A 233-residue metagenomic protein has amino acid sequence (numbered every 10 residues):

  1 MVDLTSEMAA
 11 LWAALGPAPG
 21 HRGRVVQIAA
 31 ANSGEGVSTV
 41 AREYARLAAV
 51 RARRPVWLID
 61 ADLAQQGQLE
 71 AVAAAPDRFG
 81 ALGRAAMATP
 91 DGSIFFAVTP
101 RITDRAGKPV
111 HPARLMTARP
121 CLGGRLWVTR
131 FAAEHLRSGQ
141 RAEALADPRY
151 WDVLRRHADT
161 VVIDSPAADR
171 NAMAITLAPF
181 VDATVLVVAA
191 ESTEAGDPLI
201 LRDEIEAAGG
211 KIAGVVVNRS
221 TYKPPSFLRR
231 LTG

Functional and structural regions predicted by a protein language model:
M1-D3, V50, A73-A75, R229-G233: Hydrophobic/aromatic-enriched cytosolic interaction surfaces used to assemble or bind macromolecules
V2, A9, A13, P17-V25 (+2 more regions): P-loop/Walker-type NTP enzyme "switch/lid" segment
R22-G23, R53-R54, A158-D159, G210: Short, high-confidence coil segments that cap the C-terminus of an alpha-helix and link into the following beta-strand
V37: Conserved lysine of the Walker
V40: Hydrophobic positions on the alpha1 helix immediately C-terminal to the Walker A/P-loop
E43, E134-G233: Conserved catalytic-core segment of NTP-binding enzymes
L47-L58: Post-Walker A helix-loop "phosphate-sensing" segment adjacent to the P-loop in P-loop NTPases
R51, G123, A207-G210: Short, well-ordered coil/turn elements that cap or connect secondary structure elements
